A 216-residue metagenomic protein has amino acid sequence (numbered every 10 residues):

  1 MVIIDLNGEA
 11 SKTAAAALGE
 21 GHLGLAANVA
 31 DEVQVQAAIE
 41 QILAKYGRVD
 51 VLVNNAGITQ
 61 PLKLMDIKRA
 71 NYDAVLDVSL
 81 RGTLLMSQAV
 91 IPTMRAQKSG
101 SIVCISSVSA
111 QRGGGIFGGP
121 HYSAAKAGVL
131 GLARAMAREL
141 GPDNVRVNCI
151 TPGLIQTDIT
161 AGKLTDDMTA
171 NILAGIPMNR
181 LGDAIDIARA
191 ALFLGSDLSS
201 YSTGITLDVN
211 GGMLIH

Functional and structural regions predicted by a protein language model:
G8-E9, A27-A37, R69, I185-D186: The beta1-alpha1 cofactor-binding region of Rossmann-like NAD(H)/NADP(H)-dependent oxidoreductases
K63-L64, N71-L76, I172: Substrate-binding pocket helix/loop in short-chain dehydrogenase/reductase
S87, A125, A133: Active-site helix of classical SDR
P92, R134, R138-P142, S200: Alpha-helical segment proximal to the catalytic Tyr-Lys
S107: Residue(s) in the substrate-gating loop at a strand-loop-helix junction that position the organic substrate next
I176-I187, L198: A conserved structural motif in NAD(P)-dependent oxidoreductases
A191-L192, T203-H216: Short C-terminal tail/terminal secondary-structure segment of NAD(P)H-dependent dehydrogenase/reductase domains
